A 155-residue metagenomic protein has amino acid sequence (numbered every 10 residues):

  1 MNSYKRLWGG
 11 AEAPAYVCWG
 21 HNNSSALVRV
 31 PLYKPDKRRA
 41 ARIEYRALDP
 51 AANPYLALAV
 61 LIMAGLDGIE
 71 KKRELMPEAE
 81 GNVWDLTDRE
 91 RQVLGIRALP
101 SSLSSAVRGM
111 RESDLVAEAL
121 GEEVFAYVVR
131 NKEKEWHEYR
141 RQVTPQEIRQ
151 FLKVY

Functional and structural regions predicted by a protein language model:
M1-Y155: Catalytic-core signal marking the mid-to-C-terminal active-site face
